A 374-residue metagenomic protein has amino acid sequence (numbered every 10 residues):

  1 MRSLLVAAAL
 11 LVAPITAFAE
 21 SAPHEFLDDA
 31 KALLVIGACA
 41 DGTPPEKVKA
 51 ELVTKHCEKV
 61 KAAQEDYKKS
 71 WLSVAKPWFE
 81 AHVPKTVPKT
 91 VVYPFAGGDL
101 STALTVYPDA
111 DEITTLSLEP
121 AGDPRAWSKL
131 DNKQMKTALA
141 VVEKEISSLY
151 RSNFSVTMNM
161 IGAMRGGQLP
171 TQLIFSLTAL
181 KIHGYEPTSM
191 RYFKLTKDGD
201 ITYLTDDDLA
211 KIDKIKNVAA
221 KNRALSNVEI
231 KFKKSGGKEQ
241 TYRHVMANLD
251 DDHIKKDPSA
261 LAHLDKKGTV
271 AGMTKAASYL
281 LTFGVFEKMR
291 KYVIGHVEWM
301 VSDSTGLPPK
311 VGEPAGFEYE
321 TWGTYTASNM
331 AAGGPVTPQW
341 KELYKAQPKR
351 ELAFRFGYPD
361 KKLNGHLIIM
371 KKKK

Functional and structural regions predicted by a protein language model:
M1-L4: Positively charged n-region of N-terminal signal peptides that target proteins for export
A13-A17: N-terminal signal peptide c-region/cleavage motif recognized by signal peptidases
E20-Y150, A219-A224, K231-K374: Non-globular targeting/processing and membrane-anchoring segments
P84, I174-E186, K234: Short, surface-exposed basic-aromatic patches at helix termini and helix-loop junctions that form
A96-Y107, N153-L177: Short, thiol/selenol-centered motifs that function as redox-active sites or metal-ligating centers
I113-M164, T188-I212: Thiol-based oxidoreductase modules, predominantly thioredoxin-like and allied folds used for disulfide exchange
A140, I146-S148, L169-L180: Conserved segment of the thioredoxin-like fold in thiol-based oxidoreductases
S189-Y242: Short aromatic loop motif centered on NTY/YTY
